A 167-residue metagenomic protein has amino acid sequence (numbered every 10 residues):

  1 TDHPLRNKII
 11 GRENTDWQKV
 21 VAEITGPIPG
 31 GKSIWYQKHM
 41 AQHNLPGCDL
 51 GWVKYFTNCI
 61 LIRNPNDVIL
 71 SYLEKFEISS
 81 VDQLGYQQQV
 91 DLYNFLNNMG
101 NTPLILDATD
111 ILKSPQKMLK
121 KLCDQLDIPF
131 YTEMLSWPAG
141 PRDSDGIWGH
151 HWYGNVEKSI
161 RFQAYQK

Functional and structural regions predicted by a protein language model:
T1-G30: PAPS-dependent sulfotransferase catalytic core
E13-N14, I78-V81, K167: Generic structural signal for short, solvent-exposed loop/turn connectors between secondary structure elements
Q37-S136, G146-S159: PAPS-dependent sulfotransferase catalytic domain
A139: The catalytic-center signature of Zn2+-dependent metalloproteases
E157-K167: Long, charged alpha-helical interface segments
